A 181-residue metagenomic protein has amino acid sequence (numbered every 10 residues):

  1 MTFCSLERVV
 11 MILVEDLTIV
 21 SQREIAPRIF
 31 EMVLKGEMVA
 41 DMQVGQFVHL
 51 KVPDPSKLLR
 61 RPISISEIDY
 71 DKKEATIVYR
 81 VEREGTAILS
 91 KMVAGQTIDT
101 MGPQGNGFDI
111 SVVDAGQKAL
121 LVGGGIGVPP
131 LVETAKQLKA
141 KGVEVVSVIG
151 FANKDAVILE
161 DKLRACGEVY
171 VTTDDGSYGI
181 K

Functional and structural regions predicted by a protein language model:
M1-T2, E82: Generic low-polarity alpha-helical segments
T2-V10: Short, Lys/Arg-enriched N-terminal segments with co-localized hydrophobic residues within the first ~10-30 amino acids
I12-Q96: Ferredoxin-reductase
E84-K181: FNR/FR-type flavoprotein reductase catalytic core
